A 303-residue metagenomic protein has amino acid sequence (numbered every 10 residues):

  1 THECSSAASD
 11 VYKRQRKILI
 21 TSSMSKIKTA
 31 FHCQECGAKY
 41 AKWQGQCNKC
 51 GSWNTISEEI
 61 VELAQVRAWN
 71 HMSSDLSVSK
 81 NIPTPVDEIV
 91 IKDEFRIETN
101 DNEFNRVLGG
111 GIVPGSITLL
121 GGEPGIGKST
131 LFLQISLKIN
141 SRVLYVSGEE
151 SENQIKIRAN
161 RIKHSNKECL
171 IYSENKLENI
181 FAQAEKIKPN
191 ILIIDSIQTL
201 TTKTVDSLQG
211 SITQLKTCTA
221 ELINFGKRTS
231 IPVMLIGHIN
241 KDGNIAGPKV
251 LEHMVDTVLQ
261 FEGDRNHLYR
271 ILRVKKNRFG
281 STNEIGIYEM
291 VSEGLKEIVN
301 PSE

Functional and structural regions predicted by a protein language model:
T1-Q15, G45, I155: Single conserved hydrophobic/aromatic residue that forms the stacking wall/gate of nucleotide- or nucleobase-binding
C4, C33-C36, C47-C50: Short cysteine clusters
L19-I20, S25-K28, K39-G121, K138 (+1 more regions): Detector for small/aliphatic-rich hydrophobic stretches
N48-S52, I56, E62-W69, K80-V86 (+4 more regions): Conserved P-loop NTPase
G115, E123-I126, T130, Q134-E221: Conserved inter-motif catalytic segment of the P-loop NTP-binding fold
P124-I126, E149-N153, R161-H164, N175-N179 (+6 more regions): Conserved nucleotide-binding/hydrolysis micro-motifs of P-loop NTPases
T213-M234, H238, M254-Q260, R265: Substrate-engagement module of ASCE P-loop NTPases
N244-H253: Short regulatory helix/loop adjacent to the ATP-binding pocket of P-loop NTPases
